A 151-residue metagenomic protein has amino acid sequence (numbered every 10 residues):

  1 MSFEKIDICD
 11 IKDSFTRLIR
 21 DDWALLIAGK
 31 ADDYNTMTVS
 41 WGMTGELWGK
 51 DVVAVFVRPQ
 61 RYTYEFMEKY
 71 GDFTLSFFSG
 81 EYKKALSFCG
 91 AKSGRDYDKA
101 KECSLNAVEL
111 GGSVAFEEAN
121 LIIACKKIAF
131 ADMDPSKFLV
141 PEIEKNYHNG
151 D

Functional and structural regions predicted by a protein language model:
M1-D151: Basic, polyanion-binding surface patches
